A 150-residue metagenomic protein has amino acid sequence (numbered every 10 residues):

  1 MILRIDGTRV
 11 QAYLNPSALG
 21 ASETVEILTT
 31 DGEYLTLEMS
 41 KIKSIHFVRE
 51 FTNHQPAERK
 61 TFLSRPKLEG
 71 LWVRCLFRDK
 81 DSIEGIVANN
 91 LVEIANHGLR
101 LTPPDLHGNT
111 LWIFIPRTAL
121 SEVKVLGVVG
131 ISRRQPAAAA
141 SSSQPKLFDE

Functional and structural regions predicted by a protein language model:
M1-E150: Conserved RNA-binding domains used in RNP assembly and mRNA/RNA metabolism
